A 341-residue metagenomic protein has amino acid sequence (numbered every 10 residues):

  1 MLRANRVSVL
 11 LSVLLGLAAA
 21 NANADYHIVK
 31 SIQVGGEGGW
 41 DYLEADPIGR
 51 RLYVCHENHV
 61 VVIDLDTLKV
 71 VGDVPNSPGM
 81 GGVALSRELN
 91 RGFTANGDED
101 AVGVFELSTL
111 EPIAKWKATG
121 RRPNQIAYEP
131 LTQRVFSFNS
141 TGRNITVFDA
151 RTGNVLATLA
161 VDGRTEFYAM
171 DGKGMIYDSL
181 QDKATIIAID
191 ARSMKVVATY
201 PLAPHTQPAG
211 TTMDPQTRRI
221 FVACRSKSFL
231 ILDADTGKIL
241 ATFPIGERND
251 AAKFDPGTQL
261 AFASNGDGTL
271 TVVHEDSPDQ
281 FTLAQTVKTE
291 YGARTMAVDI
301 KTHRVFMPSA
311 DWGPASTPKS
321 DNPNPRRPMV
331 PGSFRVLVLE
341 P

Functional and structural regions predicted by a protein language model:
M1-A4: N-terminal secretory signal peptides that target proteins for export/translocation
R6-S8, K30: Short helix-onset patch at the extreme N-terminus, typifying the N->h transition of secretory signal peptides
S8-A18: Bacterial N-terminal signal peptides
A20-P341: Predominantly soluble domains enriched in secretory-pathway, periplasmic, or organellar proteins
